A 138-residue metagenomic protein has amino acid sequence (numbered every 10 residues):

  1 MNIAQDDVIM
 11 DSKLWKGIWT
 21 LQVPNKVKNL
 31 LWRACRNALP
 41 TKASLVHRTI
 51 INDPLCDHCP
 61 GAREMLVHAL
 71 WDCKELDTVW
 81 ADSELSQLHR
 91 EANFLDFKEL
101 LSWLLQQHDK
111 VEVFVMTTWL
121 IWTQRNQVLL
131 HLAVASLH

Functional and structural regions predicted by a protein language model:
M1-H138: Charged boundary/loop elements
